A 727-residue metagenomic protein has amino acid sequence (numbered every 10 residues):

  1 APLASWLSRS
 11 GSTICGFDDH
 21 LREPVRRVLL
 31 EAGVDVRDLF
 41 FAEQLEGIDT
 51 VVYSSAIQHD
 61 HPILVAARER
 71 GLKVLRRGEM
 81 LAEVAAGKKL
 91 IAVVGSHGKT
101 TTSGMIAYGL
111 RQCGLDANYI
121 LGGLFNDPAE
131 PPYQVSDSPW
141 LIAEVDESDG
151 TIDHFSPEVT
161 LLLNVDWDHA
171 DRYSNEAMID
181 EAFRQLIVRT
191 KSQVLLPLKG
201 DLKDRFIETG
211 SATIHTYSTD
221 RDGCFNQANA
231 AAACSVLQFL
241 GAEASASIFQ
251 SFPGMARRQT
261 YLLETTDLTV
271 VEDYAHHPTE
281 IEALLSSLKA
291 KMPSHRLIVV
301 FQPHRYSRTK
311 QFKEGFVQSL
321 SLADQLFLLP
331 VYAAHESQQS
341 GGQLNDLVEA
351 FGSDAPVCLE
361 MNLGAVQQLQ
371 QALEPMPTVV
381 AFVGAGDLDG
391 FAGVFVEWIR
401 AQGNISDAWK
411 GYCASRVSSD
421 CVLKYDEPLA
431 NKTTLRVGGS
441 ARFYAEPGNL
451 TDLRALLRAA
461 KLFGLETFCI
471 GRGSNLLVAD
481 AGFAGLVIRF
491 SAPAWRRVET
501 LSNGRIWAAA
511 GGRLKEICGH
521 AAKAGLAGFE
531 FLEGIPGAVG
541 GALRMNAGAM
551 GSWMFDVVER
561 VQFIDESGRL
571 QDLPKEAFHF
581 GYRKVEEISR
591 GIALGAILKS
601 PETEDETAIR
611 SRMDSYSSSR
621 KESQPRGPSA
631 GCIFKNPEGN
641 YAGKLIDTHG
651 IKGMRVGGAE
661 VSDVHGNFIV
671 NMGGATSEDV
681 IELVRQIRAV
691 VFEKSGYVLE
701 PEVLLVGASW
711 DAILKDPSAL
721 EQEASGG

Functional and structural regions predicted by a protein language model:
W6-S10, L30, E43-Q44, S55-L196 (+3 more regions): Phosphate-binding loop of NTP-binding sites
W6-S10, V159, T219-Q325: Nucleotide phosphate-binding/pyrophosphate-handling subdomain across enzymes that bind or process nucleotide phosphates
S12-V28, A117: NAD(P)-binding Rossmann-fold cofactor-contacting core
R26, V317-P377: C-terminal helical cap/extension that packs against the catalytic core of soluble nucleotide-cofactor enzymes
V94, K515-E559, S629: A gly/ser-rich beta-alpha-beta helix-loop segment of oxidoreductase catalytic cores
S321, G438, A445-L450, L477-R496 (+2 more regions): Structural signature of FAD isoalloxazine-binding scaffolds in flavoprotein oxidoreductases
A408-V539: Anion-binding (especially nucleotide phosphate/pyrophosphate-binding) glycine-rich loop and adjoining beta-alpha core
Y425, R472, L476, I564-R685 (+1 more regions): Phosphate/pyrophosphate- and phosphate-bearing ligand-binding catalytic cores of soluble enzymes
